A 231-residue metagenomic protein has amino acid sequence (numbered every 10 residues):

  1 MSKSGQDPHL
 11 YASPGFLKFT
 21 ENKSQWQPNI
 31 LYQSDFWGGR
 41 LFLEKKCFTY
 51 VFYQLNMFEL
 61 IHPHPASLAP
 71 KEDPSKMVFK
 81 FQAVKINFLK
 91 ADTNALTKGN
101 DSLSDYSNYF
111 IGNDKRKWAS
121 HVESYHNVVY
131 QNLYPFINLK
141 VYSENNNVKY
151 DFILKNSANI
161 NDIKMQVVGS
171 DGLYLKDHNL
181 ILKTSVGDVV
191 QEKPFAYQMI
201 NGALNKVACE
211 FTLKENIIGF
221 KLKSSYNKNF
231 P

Functional and structural regions predicted by a protein language model:
M1-P231: Residues that cap or anchor secondary-structure elements
